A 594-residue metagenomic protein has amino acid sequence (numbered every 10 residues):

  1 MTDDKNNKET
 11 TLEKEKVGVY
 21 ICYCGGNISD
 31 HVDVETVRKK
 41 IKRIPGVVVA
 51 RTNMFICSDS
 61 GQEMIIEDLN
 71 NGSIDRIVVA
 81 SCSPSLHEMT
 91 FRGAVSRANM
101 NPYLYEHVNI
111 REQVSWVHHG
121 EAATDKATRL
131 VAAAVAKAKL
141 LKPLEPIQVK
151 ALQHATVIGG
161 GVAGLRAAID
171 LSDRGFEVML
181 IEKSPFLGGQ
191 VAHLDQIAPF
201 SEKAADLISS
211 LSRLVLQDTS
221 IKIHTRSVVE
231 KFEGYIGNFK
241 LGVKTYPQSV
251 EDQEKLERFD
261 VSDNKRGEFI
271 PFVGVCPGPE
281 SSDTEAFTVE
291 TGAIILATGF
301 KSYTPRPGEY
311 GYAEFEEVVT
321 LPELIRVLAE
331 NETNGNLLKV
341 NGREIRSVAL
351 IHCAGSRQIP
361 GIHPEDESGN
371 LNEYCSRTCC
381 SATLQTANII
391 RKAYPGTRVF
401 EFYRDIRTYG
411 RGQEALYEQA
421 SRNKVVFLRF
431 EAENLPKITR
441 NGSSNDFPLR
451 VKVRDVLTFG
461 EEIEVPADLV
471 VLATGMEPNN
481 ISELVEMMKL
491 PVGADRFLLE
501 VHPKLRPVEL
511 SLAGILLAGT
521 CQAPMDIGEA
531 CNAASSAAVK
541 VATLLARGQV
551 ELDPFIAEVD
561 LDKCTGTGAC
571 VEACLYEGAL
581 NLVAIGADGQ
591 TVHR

Functional and structural regions predicted by a protein language model:
M1-R594: Residues forming the flavin
